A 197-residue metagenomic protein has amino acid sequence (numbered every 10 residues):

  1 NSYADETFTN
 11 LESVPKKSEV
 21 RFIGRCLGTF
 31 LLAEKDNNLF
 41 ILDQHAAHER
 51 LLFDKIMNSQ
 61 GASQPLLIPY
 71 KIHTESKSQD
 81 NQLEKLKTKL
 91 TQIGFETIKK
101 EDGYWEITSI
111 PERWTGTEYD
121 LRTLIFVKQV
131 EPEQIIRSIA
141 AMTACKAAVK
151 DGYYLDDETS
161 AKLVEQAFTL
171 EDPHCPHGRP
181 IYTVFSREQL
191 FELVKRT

Functional and structural regions predicted by a protein language model:
N1-E19: Acidic, low-complexity intrinsically disordered tails
S18-T197: Long, charged low-complexity intrinsically disordered regions
